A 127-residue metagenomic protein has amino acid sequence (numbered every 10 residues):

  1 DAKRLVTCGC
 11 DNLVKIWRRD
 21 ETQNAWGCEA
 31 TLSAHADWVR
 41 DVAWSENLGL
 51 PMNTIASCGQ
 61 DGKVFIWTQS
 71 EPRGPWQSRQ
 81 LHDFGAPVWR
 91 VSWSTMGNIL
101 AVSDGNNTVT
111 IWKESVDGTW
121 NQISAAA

Functional and structural regions predicted by a protein language model:
D1-V6, G49-A56, I66, G97-A101: Structural hallmark of WD40 beta-propellers
K3, R40-A43, N53, W89: Structural signature of WD-repeat beta-propeller blades
T7-D11, S57-D61, V102-N106: Conserved strand-to-loop turn within each blade of WD40 beta-propeller repeats
V14-R19, V42, V64-Q69, V109-E114: WD40-repeat beta-propellers
T22-C28, P72-S78, D117-I123: Beta-strand initiation motifs
L32-V39, Q80-V88, A126-A127: WD40/WD-repeat beta-propeller blade N-cap
W44, L48-G49, W93: Residue-level recognition of a conserved intra-blade site in WD40 beta-propeller repeats
S94-A126: Blade-level signature of beta-propeller repeat domains, shared across WD40, Kelch, NHL, RCC1 and BNR/Asp-box propellers
